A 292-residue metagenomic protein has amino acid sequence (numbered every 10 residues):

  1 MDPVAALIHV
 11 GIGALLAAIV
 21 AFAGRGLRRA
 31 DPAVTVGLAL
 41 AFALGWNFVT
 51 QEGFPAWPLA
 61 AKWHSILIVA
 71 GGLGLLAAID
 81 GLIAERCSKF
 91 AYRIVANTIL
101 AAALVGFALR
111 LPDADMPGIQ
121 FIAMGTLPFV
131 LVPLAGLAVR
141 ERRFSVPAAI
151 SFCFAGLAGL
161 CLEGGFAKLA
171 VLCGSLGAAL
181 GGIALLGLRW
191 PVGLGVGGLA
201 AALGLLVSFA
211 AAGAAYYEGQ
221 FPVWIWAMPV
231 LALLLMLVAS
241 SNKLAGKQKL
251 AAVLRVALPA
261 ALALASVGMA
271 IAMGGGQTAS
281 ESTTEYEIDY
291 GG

Functional and structural regions predicted by a protein language model:
M1-V139, A239-V256, A263-G292: N-terminal topogenic module of multi-pass integral membrane proteins
I94-G204, F209-Y216: Generic multipass alpha-helical transmembrane bundles of integral membrane proteins
L203, A210, A257-A265: Lipid-exposed faces of alpha-helical membrane segments in multi-pass integral membrane proteins
A212-V238: Short alpha-helical packing/oligomerization segments
